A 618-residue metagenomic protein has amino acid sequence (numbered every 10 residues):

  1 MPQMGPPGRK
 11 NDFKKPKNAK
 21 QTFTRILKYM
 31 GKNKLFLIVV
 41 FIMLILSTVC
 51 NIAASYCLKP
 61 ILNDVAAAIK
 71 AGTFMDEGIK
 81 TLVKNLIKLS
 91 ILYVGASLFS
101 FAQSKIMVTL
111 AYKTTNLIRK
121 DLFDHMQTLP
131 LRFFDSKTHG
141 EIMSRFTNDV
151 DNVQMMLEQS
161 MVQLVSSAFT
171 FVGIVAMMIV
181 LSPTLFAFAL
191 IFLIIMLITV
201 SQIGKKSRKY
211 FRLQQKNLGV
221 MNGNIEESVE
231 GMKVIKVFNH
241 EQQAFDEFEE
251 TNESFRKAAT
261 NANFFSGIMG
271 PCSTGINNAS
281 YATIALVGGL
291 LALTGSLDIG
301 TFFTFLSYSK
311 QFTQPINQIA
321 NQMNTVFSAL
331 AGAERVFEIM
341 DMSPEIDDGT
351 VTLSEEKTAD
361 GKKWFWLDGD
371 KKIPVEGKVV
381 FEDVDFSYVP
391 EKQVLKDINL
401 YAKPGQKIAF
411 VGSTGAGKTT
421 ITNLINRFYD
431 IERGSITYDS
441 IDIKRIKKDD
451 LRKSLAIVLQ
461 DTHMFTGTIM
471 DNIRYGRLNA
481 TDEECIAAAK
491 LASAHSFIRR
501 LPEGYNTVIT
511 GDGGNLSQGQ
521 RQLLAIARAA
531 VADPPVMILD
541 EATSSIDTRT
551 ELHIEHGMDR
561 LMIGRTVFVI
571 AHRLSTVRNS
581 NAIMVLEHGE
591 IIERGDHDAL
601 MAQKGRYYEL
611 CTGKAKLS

Functional and structural regions predicted by a protein language model:
M1-K20: Membrane-proximal cytosolic tails and large cytosolic loops of membrane proteins
M4, T24-L27, L35-P60, L89 (+7 more regions): Alpha-helical segments in transporter systems
T22, M30, M107-V108, H125-V172 (+1 more regions): Juxtamembrane loop-to-helix connectors within ABC transporter transmembrane domains
M30, L62, L122, M126 (+3 more regions): Helix-loop junctions and hydrophobic alpha-helical segments within the transmembrane domains of large membrane
L37-F99, I179-T184, G295-I299: Transmembrane helix-loop-helix hairpins at lipid-water interfaces of multipass membrane proteins, especially the type-1
I69, M177-I191, N261-E334, I339-S343: Helix-loop-helix
L131-R132, N148-L157, M161, V165 (+6 more regions): An intracellular "coupling" helix at the cytosolic face of ABC transporter transmembrane type-1 domains
G349, E356-S618: ABC-type nucleotide-binding domain
